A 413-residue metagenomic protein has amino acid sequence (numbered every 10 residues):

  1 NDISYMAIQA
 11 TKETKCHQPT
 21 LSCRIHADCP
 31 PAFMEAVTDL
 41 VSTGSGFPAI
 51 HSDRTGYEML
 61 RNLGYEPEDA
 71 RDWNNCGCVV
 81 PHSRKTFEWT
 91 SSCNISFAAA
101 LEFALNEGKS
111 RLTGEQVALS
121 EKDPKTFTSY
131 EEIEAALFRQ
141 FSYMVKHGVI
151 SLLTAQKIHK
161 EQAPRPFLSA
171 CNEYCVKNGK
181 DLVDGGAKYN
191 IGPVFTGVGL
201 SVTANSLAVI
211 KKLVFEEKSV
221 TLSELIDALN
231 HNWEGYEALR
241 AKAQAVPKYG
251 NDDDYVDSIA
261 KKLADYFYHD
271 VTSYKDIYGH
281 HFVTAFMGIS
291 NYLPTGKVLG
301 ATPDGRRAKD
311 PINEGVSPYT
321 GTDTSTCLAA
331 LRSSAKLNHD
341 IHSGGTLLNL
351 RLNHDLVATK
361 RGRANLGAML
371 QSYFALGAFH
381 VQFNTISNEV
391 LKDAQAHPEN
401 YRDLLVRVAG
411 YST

Functional and structural regions predicted by a protein language model:
N1-L200, A204-T413: Conserved catalytic cores of very large enzyme subunits
